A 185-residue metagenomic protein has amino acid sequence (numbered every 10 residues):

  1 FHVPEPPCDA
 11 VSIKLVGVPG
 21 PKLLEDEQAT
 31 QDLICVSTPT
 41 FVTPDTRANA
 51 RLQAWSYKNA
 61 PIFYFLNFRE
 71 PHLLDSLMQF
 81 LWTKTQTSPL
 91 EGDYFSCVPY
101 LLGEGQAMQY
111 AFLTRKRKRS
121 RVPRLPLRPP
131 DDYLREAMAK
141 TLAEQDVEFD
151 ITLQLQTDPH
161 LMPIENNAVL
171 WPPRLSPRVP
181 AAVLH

Functional and structural regions predicted by a protein language model:
F1-H185: Active-site-adjacent core segments of small-molecule enzymes
